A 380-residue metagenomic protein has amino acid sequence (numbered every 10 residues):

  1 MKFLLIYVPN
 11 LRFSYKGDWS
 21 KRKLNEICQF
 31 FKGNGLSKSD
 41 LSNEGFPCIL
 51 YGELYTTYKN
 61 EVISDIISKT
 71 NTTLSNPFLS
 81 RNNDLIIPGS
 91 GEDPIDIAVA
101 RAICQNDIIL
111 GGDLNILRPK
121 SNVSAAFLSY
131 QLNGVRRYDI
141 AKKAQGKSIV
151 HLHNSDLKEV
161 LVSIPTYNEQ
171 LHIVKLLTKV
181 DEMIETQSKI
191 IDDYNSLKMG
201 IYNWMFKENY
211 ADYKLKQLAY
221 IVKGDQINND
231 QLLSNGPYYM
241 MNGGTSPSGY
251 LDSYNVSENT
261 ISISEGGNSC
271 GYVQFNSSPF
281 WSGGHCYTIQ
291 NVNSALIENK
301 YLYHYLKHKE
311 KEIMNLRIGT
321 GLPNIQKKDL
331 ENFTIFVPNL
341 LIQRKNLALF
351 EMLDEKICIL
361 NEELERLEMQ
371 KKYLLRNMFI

Functional and structural regions predicted by a protein language model:
M1-R22, I164-Y213, N332-I380: Amphipathic alpha-helical coiled-coil/heptad-repeat segments
K2, N10-N34, E159, S163-Y167 (+2 more regions): Non-catalytic DNA-recognition/assembly elements of restriction-modification systems
L5, D107-L114, A144-N168, F280-Y287 (+1 more regions): A short glycine-rich beta-alpha junction/loop motif
N25-C28, S37-N71, R81, K216-G266: DNA target-recognition patches
L50-G52, D65-N133, N242-K309, I318-G319 (+2 more regions): A short beta-sheet element
Y55, E92, T166, N268 (+1 more regions): Flexible, active-site-proximal loop/turn residues at the rims of small-molecule/cofactor binding pockets and catalytic
N133-R137, D181, E310-M314, D354: Short amphipathic alpha-helical signal-transduction/dimerization elements
